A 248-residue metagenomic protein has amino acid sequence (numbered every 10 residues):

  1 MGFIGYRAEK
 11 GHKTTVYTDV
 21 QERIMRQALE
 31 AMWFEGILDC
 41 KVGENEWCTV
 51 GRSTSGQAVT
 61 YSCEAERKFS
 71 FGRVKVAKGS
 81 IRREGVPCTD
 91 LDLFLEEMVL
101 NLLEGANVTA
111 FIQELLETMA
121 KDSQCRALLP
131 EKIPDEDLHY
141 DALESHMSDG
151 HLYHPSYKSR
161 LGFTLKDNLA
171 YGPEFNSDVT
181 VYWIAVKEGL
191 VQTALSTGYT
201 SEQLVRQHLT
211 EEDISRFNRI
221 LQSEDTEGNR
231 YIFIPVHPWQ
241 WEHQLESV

Functional and structural regions predicted by a protein language model:
M1-V248: Nucleotide/phosphate-binding site architecture used for ATP/NTP-dependent chemistry
